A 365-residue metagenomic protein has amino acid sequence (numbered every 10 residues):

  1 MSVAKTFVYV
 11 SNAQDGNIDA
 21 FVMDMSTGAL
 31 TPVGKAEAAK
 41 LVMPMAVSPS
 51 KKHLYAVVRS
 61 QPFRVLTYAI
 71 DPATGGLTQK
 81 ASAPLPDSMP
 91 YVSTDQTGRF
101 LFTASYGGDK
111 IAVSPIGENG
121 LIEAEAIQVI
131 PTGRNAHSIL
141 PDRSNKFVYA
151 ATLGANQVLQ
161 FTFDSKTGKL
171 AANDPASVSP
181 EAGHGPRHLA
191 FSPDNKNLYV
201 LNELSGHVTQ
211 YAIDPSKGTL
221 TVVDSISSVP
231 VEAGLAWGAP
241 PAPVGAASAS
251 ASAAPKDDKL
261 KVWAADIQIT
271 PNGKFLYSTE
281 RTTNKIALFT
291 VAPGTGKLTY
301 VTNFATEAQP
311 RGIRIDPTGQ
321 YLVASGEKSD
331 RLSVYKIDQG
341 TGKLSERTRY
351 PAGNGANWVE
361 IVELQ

Functional and structural regions predicted by a protein language model:
M1-G28: An edge-strand/N-cap motif at the start of beta-rich repeat modules
V3, A39-S50, L85-F100, I130-F147 (+4 more regions): Beta-rich, blade/repeat-based domains predominating in secreted/periplasmic proteins but also intracellular
A13, R59-S60, Y106, I116 (+7 more regions): Short loop/turn segments immediately following the C-termini of beta-strands
F21-G28, Y68-G75, S114-I122, F161-L170 (+3 more regions): Short loop/turn segments immediately following beta-strands, especially the blade-tip and inter-blade linker loops
T31-E37, T78-A83, E125-I130, N173-P180 (+4 more regions): A short beta-strand motif characteristic of beta-propeller blades
P32-G98: Blade-loop segments of beta-propeller domains
E327-K336, G340, S345-Q365: Blade-level signature of beta-propeller repeat domains, shared across WD40, Kelch, NHL, RCC1 and BNR/Asp-box propellers
